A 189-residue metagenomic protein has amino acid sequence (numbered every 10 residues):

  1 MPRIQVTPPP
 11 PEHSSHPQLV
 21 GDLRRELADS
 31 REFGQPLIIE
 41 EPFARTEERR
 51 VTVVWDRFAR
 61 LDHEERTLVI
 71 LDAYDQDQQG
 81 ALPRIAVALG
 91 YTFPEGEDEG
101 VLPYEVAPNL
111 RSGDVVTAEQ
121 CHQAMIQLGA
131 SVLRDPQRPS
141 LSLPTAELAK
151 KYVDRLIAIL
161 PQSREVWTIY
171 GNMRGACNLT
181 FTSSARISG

Functional and structural regions predicted by a protein language model:
M1-V20, E99-L110: N-terminal presequence-like segments and adjacent domain-start helices
G21-S30, A107-G129: Short amphipathic alpha-helix segments
E32-T52, A124-P136: Short edge beta-strands and adjacent turn/loop segments
F33-P36, Q76-L89, S131-P136, A158-G189: Conserved short beta-strand edge segments in small beta-sheet-based binding/regulatory domains
E40-R49, Y91-E97, R138-P144: Short, charge-patterned binding micro-sites
V51-E64, L141-L148: A short interface-forming secondary-structure element
P94-P103, L148-I157, G175-G189: Short, low-order "capping/linker" segments at domain edges
L128-P161: Short, intrinsically disordered low-complexity segments
